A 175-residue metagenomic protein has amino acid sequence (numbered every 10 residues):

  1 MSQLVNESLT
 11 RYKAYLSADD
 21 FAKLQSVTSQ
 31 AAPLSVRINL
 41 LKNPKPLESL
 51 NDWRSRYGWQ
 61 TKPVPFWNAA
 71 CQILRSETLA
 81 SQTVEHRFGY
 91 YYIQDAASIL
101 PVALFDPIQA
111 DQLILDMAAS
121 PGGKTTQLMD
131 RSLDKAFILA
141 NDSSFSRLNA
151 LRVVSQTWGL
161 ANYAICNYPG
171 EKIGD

Functional and structural regions predicted by a protein language model:
M1-D175: S-adenosylmethionine
